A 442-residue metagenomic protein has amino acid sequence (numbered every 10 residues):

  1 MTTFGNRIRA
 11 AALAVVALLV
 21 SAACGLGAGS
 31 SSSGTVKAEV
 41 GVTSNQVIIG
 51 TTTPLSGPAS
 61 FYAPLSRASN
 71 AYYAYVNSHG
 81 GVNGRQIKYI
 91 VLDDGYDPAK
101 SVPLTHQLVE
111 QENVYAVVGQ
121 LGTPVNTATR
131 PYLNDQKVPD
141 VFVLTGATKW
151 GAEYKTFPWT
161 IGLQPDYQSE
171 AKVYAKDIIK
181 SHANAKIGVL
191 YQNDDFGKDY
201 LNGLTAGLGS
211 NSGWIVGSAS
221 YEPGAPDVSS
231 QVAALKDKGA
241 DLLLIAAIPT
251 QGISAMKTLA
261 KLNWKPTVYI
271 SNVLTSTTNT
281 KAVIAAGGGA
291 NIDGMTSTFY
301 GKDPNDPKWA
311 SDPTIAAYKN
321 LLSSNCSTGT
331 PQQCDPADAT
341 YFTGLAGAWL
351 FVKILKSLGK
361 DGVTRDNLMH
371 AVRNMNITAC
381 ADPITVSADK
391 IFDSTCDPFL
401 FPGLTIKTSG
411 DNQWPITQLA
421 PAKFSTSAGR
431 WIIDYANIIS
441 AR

Functional and structural regions predicted by a protein language model:
M1-I48, I438-R442: Short, low-complexity disordered leader/linker segments with a strong preference for bacterial N-terminal type II
S31-K37, S60-R67, S78-E153, L163 (+2 more regions): Beta-alpha junction/loop-to-helix N-cap segments that form part of ligand/metal-binding clefts
S32-T51, S78-Q86, I179-A185: Immediate post-signal peptide segment of exported/extracytoplasmic ligand-binding proteins
T35-N70, L92-A99, L121-G122, L190-K198 (+1 more regions): Extracytoplasmic "Venus flytrap"
A99-P103, E110, A147-K149, T156-N263 (+1 more regions): Extracellular/periplasmic Venus flytrap/periplasmic-binding protein
N202-T205, P249-S254, P304-M375: Extracellular/periplasmic ligand-binding modules, especially the Venus flytrap/periplasmic-binding
L259-L345, N437-I439: Extracellular/periplasmic periplasmic-binding protein-like sensory domains
Q333-Y341, V352-A428: Segments of small-molecule ligand-sensing domains
